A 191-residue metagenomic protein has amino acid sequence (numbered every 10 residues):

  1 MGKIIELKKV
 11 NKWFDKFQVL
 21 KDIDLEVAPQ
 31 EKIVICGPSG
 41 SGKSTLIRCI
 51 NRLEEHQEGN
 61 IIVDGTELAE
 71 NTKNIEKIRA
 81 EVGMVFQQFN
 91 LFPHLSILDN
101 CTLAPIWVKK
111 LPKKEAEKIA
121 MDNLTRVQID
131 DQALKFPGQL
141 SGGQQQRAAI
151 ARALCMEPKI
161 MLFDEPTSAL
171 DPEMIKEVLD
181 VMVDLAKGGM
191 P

Functional and structural regions predicted by a protein language model:
G2-P191: ABC family nucleotide-binding domain
